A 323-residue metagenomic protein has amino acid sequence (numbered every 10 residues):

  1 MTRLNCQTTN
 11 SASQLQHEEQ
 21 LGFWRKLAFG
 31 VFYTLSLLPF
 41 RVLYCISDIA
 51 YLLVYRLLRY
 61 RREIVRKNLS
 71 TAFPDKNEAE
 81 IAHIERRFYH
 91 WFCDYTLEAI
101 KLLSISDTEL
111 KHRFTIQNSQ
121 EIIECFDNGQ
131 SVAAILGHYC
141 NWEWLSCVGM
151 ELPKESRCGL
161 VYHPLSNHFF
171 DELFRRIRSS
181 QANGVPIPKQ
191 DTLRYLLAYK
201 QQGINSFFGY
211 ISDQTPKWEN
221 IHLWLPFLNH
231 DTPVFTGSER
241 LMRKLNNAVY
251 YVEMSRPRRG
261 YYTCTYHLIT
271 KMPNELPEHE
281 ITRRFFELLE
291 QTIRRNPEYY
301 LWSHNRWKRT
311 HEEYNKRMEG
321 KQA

Functional and structural regions predicted by a protein language model:
T2-L136, N141, L173-I177: Membrane-anchoring hydrophobic helices of lipid-metabolizing enzymes
T2-L4, E19, H83-R86, E124 (+3 more regions): Non-catalytic C-terminal accessory region of glycerolipid acyltransferases and related lyso-lipid remodeling enzymes
E18, L52-L53, E109, V161-Y162 (+2 more regions): Short, contiguous strand/loop micro-motifs
F23, L57, R113-F114, S166 (+3 more regions): Residues that cap or flank secondary-structure elements
L38, L57, A72-P74, P153 (+3 more regions): A broad structural signal for alpha-helix termini and local helix breaks/kinks
N128-Q190, K217-P226: Catalytic core of membrane glycerolipid acyltransferases/transacylases, capturing the structured, soluble-facing
